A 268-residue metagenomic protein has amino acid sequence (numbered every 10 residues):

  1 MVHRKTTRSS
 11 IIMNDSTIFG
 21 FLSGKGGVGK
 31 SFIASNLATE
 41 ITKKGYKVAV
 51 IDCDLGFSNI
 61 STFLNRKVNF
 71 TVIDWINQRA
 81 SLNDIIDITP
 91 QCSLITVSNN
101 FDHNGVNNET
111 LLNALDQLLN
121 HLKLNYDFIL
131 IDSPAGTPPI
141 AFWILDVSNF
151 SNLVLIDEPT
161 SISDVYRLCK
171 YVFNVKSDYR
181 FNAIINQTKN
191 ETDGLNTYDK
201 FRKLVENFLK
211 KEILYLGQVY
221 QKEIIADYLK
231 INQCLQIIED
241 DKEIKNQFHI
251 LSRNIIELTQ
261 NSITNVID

Functional and structural regions predicted by a protein language model:
M1-K25: Extreme N-terminal, non-catalytic leader segments that precede Walker-type/kinase nucleotide-binding cores
K30: Conserved lysine of the Walker
I33: Hydrophobic positions on the alpha1 helix immediately C-terminal to the Walker A/P-loop
V50-L124, L229-I231: P-loop/Walker-type NTP enzyme "switch/lid" segment
F128, P134-G217: Conserved catalytic-core segment of NTP-binding enzymes
N207-Q236: Beta-strand-loop-alpha "switch" segments that mediate conformational coupling across diverse proteins
K230-D268: NTP-binding/hydrolysis catalytic cores, primarily Walker-type P-loop NTPases
